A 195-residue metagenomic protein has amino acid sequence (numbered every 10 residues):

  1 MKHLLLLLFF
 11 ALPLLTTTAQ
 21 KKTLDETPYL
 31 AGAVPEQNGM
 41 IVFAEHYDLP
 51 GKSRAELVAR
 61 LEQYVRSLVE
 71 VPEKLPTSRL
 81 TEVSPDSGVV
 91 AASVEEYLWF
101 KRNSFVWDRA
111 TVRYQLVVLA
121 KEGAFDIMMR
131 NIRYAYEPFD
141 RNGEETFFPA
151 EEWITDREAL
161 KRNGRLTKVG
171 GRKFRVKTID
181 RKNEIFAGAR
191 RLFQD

Functional and structural regions predicted by a protein language model:
M1-K21, A189: Bacterial Sec-dependent N-terminal signal peptides
Q20-D195: Ser/Thr-rich, low-complexity intrinsically disordered terminal regions
